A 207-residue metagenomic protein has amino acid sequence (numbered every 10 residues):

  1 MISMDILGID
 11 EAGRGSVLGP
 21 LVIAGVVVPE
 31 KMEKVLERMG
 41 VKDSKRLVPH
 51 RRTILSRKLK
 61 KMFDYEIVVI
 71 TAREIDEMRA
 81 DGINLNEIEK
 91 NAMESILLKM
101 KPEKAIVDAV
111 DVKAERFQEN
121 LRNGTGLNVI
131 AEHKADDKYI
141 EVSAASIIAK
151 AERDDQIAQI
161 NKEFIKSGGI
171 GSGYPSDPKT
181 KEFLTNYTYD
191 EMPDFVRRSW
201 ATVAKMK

Functional and structural regions predicted by a protein language model:
M1-K207: RNase H-like, Mg2+-dependent phosphodiesterase core, and more generally RNA phosphate-backbone-engaging helix-loop
